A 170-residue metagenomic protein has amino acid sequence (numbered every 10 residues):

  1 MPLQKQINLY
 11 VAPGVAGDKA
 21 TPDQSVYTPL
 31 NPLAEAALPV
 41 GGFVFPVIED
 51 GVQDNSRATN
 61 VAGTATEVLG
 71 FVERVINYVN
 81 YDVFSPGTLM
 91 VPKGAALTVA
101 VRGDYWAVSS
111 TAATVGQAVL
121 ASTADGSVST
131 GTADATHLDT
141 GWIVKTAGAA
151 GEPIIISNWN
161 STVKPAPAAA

Functional and structural regions predicted by a protein language model:
M1-A170: Surface-exposed, low-hydrophobicity beta-strand/loop segments enriched in small/polar/acidic residues
